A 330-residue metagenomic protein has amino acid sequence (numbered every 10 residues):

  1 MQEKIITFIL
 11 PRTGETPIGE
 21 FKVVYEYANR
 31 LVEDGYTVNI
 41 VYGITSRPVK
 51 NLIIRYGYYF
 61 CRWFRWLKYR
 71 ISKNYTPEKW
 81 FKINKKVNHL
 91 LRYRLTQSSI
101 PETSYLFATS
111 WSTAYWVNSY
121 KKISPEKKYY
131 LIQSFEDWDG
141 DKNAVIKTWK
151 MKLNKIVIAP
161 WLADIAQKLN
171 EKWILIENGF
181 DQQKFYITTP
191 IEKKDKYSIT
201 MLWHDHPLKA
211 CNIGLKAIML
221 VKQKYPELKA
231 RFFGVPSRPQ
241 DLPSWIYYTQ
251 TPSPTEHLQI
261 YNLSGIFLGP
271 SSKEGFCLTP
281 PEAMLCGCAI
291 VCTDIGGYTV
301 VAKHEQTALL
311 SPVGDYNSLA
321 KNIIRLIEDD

Functional and structural regions predicted by a protein language model:
T7, K155-I156, E171, P190-K209 (+1 more regions): Conserved donor-binding/catalytic core segment of Leloir-type glycosyltransferases
L91-R94, P236, I246-I260, G314: Conserved active-site histidine-acidic residue motif and adjacent donor-binding/catalytic loop of glycosyltransferases
D137-N143, Q167, K172-D195, Q259: Acidic anion/phosphate-binding donor-loop and adjacent secondary structure in glycosyltransferase catalytic cores
D241, I295-E305, L309-L310: Short acidic/histidine- and often glycine-rich active-site loop of Leloir-type glycosyltransferases that engages
L258, P281-L285, T299-V300: Short alpha-helical segment that forms part of, or immediately flanks, the ligand-binding pocket in carbohydrate-active
S272: Aromatic "clamp/platform" in nucleotide-sugar-dependent glycosyltransferases that forms part of the donor/acceptor
A289-C292: Short hydrophobic beta-strand element within catalytic cores of glycosyltransferases and related nucleotide-activated
H304-E305, L309-Y316, I324-D330: Conserved acidic donor-binding segment of nucleotide-sugar-dependent glycosyltransferases
